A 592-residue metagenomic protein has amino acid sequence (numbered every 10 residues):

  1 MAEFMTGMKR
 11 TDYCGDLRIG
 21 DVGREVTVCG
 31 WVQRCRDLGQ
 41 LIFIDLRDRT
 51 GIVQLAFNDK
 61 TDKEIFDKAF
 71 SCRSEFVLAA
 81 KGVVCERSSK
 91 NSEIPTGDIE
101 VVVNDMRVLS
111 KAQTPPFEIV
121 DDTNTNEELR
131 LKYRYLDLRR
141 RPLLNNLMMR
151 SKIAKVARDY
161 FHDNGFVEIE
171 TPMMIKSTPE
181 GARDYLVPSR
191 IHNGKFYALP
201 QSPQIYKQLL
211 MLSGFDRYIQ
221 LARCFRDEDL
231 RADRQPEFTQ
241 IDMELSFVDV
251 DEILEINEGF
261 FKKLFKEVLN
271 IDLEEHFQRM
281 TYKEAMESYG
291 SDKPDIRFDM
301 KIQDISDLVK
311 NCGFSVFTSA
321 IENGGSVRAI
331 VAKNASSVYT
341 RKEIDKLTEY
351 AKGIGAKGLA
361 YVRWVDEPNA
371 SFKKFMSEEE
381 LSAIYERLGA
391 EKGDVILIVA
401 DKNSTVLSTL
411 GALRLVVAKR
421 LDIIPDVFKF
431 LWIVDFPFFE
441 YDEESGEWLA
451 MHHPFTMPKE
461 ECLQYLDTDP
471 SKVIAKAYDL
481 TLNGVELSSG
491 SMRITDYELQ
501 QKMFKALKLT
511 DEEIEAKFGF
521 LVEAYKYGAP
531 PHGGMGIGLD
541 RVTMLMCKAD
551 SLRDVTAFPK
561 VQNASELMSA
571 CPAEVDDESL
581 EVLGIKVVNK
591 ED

Functional and structural regions predicted by a protein language model:
M1-D592: Class II aminoacyl-tRNA synthetase catalytic cores and aaRS-like
